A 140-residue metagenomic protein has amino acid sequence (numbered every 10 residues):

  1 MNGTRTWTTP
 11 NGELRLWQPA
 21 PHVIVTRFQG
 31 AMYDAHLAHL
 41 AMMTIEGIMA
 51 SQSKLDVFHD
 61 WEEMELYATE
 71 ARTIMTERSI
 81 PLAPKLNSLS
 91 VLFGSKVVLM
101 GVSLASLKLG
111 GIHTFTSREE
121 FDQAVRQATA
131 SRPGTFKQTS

Functional and structural regions predicted by a protein language model:
M1-S140: Amphipathic, Lys/Arg-enriched alpha-helical "gate/interface" segment within cytosolic domains that mediates
